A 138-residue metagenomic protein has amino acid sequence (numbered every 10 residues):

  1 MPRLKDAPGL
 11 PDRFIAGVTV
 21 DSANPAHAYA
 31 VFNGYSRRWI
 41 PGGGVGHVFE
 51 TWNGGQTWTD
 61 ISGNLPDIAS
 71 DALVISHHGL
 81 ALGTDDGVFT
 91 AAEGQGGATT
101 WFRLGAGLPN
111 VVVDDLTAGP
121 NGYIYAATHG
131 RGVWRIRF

Functional and structural regions predicted by a protein language model:
M1-F138: Extracellular glycan-interacting surfaces
